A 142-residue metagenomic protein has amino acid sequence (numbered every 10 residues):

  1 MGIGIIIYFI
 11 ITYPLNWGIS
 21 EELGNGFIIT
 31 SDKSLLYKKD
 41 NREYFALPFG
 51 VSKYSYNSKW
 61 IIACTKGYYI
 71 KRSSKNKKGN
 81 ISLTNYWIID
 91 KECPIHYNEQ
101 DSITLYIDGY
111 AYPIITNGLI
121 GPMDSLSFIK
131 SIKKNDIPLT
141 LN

Functional and structural regions predicted by a protein language model:
M1-K77, T140: N-terminal export/targeting and maturation segments
I6, S20, G79-N80, I103-L105 (+1 more regions): Short linear sequence motifs
T12, F27, Y86, D90 (+1 more regions): Generic detector of bulky aromatic hydrophobic side chains
S20, N25-I29, P94, Y112 (+1 more regions): A generic signature of intrinsically disordered, low-complexity regions enriched in glycine/proline and charged/polar
S20-E21, S31, K39, I89 (+3 more regions): Intrinsic disorder/low-complexity signal
S73-K78, E99-I103: Intrinsically disordered, low-complexity coil segments
K78-C93: Beta-propeller blade signature
H96-N142: C-terminal partner/receptor-binding element of secreted or periplasmic proteins
